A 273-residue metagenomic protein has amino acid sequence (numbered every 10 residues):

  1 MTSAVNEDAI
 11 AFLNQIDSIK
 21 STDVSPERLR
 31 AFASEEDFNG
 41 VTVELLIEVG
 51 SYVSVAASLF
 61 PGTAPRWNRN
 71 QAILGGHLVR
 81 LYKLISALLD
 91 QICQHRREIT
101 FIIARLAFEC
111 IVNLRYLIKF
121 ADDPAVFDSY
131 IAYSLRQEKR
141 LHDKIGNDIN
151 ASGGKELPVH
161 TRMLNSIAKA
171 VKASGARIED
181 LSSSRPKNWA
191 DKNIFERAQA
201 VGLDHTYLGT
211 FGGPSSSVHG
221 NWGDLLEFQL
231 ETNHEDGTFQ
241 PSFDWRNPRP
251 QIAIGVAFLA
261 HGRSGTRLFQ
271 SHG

Functional and structural regions predicted by a protein language model:
T2-R66, Y133-G273: Secondary-shell segments that build the walls of catalytic and ion/ligand-binding clefts
G50-L117: Long, hydrophobic/aromatic-enriched structural stretches that serve as scaffold segments
L81, L88, T100, A107 (+5 more regions): Alpha-helical solenoid scaffolds that mediate protein-protein interactions, centered on TPR/SEL1-like repeats but also
C93-Q94, R105, K119-F120, H219 (+2 more regions): An acidic- and aromatic-residue-enriched active-site/binding cleft used to recognize and process polar
I99, I103-N147: Internal, hydrophobic cores of structured domains that mediate oligomerization or house catalytic pockets within large
